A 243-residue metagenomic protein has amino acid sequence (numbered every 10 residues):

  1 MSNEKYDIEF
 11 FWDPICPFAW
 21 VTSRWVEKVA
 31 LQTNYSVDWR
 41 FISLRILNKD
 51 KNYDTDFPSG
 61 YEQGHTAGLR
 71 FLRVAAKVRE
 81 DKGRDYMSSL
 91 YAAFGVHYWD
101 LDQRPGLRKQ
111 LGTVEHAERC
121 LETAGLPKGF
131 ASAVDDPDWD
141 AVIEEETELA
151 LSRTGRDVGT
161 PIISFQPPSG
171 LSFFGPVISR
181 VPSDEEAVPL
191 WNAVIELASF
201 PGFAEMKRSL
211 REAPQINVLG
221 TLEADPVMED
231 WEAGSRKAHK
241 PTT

Functional and structural regions predicted by a protein language model:
S2-K28: Local sequence-structure signature of Cys/Sec-based thiol-disulfide redox active-site neighborhoods
K5-Y6, A92-H97, F174: A short alpha-helix capping/helix-coil boundary motif
Y6, W25-V29, R104-T243: C-terminal cap of thioredoxin/glutaredoxin-like
P14-P17, E62, D138: Short, surface-exposed alpha-helical recognition segments that flank or form part of ligand/macromolecule-binding
W20-A117, S179, A193-L197, E205-S209 (+1 more regions): Structural alpha/beta surface segment adjacent to cysteine/selenocysteine redox centers across thiol/disulfide enzymes
